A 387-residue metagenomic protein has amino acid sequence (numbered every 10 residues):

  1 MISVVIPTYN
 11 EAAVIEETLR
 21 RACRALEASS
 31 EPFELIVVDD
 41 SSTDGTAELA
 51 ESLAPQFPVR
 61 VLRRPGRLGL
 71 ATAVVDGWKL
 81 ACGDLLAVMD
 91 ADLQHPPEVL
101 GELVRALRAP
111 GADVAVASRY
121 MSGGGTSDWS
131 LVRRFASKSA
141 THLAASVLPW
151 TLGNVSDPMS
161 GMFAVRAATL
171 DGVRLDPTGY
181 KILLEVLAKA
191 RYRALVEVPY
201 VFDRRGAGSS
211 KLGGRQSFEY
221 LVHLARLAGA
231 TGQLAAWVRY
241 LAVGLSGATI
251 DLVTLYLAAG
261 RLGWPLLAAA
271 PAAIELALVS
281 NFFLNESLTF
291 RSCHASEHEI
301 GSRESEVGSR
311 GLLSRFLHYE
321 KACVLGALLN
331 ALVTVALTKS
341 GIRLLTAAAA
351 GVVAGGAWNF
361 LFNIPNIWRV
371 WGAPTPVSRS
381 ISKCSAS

Functional and structural regions predicted by a protein language model:
M1, W150-G153, L175-L252, N285-H318 (+3 more regions): Hydrophobic helical membrane-anchoring modules
E11-L26: Short, well-formed alpha-helical segments that are part of the catalytic scaffolds of diverse glycosyltransferases
E11-V14, S42, P96: Donor nucleotide-sugar binding loop of glycosyltransferases
F33-I36, A47-L80: Conserved donor nucleotide-binding strand/loop of the catalytic core
D39-E48, L93: A conserved acidic beta->alpha catalytic loop
R64-L80, L85, Q94-Y180, R205-S210 (+2 more regions): Acceptor/aglycone-binding surface of glycosyltransferases and processive sugar-polymer synthases
A71, T141, L184, V243-G247 (+4 more regions): Alpha-helical transmembrane segments of multi-pass integral membrane proteins
